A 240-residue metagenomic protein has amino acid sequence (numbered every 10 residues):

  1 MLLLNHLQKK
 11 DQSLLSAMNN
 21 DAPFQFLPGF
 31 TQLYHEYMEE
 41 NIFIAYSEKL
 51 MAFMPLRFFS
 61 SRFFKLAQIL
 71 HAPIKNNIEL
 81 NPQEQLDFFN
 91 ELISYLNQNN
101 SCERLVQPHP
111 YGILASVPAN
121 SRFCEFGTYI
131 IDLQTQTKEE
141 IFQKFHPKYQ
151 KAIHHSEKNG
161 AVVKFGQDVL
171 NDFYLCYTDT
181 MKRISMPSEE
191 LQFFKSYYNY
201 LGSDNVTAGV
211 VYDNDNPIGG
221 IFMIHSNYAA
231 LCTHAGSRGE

Functional and structural regions predicted by a protein language model:
L2-F63, P108-I131, Q136-E240: A conserved beta-strand-loop-helix scaffold within acyl/acetyltransferase catalytic domains
Q8, P23, I78, P82-Q85: Intrinsic-disorder-associated interaction segments
F64-L80: Glycine-/proline-rich flexible loop or hinge segments
A72-N76, Q85, N97: Acidic, aromatic-enriched beta-alpha/helix-loop junctions
P82-S94, E240: Conserved acetyl-CoA-binding loop-helix of GNAT-fold acetyltransferases
N90-N97, H154, N199: Surface-exposed alpha-helical segments enriched in charged/polar residues
Q98-H109: Conserved GNAT acetyl-CoA-binding A-motif
